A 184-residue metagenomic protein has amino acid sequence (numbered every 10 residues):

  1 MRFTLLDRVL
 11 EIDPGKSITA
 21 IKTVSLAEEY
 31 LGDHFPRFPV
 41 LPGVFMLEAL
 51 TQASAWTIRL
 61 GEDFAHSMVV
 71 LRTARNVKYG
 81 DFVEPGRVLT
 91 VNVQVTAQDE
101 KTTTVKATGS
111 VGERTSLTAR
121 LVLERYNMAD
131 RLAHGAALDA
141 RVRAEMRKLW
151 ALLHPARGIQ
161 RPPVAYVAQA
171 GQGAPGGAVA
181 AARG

Functional and structural regions predicted by a protein language model:
M1-L41, P162-G184: Catalytic strand-loop segment that frames the active site of acyl-thioester-processing enzymes
F3-L5, L89, T103: Hydrophobic core residues within well-ordered beta-strands of beta-rich domains
L6, L71-A74, T118: Hydrophobic residues on conserved beta-strands that form the core of alpha/beta folds
D7-L10, R75, G80, Q94-T96: Conserved positions in beta-strands of structured domains
G15, P85, T96-G184: HotDog/MaoC-like acyl-thioester-processing domains
I21, N92, K106-T108: Beta-strand residues in well-ordered beta-sheet regions across diverse protein folds
F35-P42, L47-W56, L71: Compact, glycine-rich, soluble single-domain proteins
A53-T90, E124-Y126: Hydrophobic beta-strand-centered segment that forms part of the acyl-chain substrate-binding groove
